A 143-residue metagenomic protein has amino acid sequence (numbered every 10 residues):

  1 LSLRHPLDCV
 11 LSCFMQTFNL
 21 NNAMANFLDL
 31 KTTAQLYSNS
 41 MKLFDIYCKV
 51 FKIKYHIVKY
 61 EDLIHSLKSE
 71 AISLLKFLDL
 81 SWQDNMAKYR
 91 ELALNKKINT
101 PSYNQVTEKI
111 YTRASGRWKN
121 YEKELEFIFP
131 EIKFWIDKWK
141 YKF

Functional and structural regions predicted by a protein language model:
H5: Active-site glycine-centered loops adjacent to acidic/histidine catalytic or metal-binding residues that shape
V10-I57, H65-F143: PAPS-dependent sulfotransferases, especially Golgi type II membrane carbohydrate sulfotransferases
